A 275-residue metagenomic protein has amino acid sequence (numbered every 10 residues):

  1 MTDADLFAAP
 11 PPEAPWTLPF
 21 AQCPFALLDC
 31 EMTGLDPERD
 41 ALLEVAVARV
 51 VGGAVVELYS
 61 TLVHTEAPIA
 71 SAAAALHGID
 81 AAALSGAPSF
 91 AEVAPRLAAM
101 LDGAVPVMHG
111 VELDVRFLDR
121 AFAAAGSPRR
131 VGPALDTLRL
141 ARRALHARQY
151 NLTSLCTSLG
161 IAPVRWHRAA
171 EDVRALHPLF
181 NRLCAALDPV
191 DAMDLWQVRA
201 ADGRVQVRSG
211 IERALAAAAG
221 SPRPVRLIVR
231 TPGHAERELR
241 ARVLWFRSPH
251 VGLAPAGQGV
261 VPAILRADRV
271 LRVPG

Functional and structural regions predicted by a protein language model:
T2-R120, A124-V131, H146, T153-W166: Conserved non-catalytic scaffold segment of RNase H-like nuclease domains
T2-T17, L179-R240: Acidic two-metal-ion nuclease catalytic site recognized across multiple nuclease folds, prominently DnaQ/RNase D-T
F25, H234-R242, P262-L265: Short coil-to-beta-strand transition motifs
R49-V51, V229-T231, P255: Residue-level signal for short segments within beta-strands and strand-turn junctions of well-structured beta-sheet
T65-A72, R247-V251, L271-G275: Short, surface-exposed linear segments at secondary-structure transitions and domain or protein termini
V131-M193: Contiguous mid-protein beta-loop-alpha structural module that forms a pocket-lining wall or clamp of enzyme active
L227, H250-G257: SH3/SH3-like beta-barrel fold
V243-L244, Q258-G275: Structured surface patches comprising rigid loops and adjacent beta-strands/short helices at the edges of well-ordered
